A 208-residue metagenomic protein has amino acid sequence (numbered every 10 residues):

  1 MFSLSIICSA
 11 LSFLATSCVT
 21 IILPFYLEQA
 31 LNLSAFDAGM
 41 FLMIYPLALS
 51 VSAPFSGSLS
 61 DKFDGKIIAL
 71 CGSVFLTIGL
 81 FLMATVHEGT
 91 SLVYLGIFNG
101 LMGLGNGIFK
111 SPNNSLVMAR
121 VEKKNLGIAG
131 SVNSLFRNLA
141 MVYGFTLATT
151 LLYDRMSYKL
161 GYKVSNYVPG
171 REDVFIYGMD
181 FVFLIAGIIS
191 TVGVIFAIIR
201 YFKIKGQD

Functional and structural regions predicted by a protein language model:
M1-R155, Y177-G193, A197: 12-transmembrane solute porter fold
S5, L160, Q207-D208: Short, hydrophobic secondary-structure boundary micro-motifs
D154-Y162: Membrane-helix interface motif
G161-G178: Short, membrane-exposed interhelical loops at transmembrane-helix boundaries
Y167-G170, R200-D208: Intrinsic disorder in cytosolic terminal tails and internal cytosolic loops of multi-pass membrane transporters
